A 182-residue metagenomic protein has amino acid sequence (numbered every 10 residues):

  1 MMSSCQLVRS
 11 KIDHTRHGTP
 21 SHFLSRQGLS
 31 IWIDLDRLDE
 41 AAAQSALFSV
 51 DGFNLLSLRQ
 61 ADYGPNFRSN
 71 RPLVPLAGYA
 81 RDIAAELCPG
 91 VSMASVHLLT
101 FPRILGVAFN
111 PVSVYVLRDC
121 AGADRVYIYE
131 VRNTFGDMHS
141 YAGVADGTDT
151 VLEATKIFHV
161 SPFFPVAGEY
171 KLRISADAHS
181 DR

Functional and structural regions predicted by a protein language model:
M1-R182: Mature, function-bearing regions of proteins
